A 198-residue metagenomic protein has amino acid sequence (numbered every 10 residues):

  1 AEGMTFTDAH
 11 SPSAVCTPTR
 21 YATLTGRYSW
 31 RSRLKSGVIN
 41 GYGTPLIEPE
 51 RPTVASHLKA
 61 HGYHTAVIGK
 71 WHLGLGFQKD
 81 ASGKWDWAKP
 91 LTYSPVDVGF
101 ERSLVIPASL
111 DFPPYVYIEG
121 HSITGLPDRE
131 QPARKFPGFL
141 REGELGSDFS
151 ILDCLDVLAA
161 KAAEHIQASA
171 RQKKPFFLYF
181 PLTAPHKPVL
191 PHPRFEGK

Functional and structural regions predicted by a protein language model:
A1-K198: Formylglycine-dependent sulfatase
